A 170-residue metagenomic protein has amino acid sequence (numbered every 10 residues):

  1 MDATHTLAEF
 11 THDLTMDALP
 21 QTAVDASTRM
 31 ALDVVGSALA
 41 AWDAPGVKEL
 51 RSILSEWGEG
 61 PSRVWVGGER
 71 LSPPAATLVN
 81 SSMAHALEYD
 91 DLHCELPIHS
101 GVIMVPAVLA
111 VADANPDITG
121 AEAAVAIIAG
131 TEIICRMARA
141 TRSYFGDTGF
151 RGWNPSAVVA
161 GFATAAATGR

Functional and structural regions predicted by a protein language model:
M1-R170: N-terminal core-entry segment
